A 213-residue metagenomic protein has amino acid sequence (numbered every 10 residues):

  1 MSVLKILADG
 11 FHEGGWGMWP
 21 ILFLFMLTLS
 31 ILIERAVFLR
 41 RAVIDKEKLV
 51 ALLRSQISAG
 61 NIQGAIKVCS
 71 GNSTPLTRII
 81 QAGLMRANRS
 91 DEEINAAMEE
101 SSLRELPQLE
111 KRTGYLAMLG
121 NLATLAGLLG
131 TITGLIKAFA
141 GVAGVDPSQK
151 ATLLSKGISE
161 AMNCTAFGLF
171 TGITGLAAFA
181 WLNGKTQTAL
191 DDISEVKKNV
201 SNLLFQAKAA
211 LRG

Functional and structural regions predicted by a protein language model:
M1-K48, L182: Hydrophobic membrane-targeting segments
K5, L24, S30-I31, L106 (+3 more regions): Residue-level recognition of hydrophobic positions within alpha-helical transmembrane segments
L7-D9, G14, Q149, L153-I158: Periplasmic/extracellular loop-to-transmembrane helix junction in inner-membrane transport proteins
G14-M18, E105, L109-A123, G157 (+1 more regions): Loop-to-transmembrane-helix entry motif
G15, L29, A65, I80 (+3 more regions): Residue-level signature of catalytic and energy-coupling elements of molecular machines, predominantly ATP/GTP-dependent
M18-I31, A117-G127, T171-G175: Alpha-helical transmembrane segments of integral membrane proteins
V43-L129, T133-S148, A178-G213: Predominantly long cytosolic amphipathic alpha-helical stalk/bundle segments
T152-F179, N183: Pore-lining and gate-forming transmembrane alpha-helices of multi-pass membrane transport proteins
